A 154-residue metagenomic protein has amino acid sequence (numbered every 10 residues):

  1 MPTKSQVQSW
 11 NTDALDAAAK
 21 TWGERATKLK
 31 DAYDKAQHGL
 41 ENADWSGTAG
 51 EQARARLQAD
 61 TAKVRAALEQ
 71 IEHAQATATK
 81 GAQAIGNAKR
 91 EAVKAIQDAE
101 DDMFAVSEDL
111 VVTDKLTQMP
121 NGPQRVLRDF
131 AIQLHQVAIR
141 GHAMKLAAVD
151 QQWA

Functional and structural regions predicted by a protein language model:
M1-Q152: N-terminal secretion-targeting helices of virulence/extracellular proteins, encompassing both classical Sec signal
